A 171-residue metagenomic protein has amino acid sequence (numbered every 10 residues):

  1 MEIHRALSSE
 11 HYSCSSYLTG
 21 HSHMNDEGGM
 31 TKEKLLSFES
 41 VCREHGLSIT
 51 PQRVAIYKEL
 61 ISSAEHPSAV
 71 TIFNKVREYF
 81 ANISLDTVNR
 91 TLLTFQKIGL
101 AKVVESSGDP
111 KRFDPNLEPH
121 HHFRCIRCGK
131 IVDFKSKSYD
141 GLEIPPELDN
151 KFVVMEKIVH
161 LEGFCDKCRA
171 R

Functional and structural regions predicted by a protein language model:
K32-G46: Short, Lys/Arg-enriched N-terminal segment that forms or immediately precedes the first helix of a structured domain
V41, K58-S63, K75: Short amphipathic alpha-helical elements of helix-turn-helix/winged-helix folds
I49, S63-S68: Short capping segments at the starts of secondary-structure elements
V54-E59, T71: Pre-recognition alpha-helix immediately N-terminal to the DNA-recognition helix within helix-turn-helix or winged-helix
A69-F80: DNA-recognition alpha helix
V88-I98: Basic amphipathic alpha-helical segments that dock to polyanions
K97-R171: Non-DNA-binding regulatory cores of transcription-related proteins, predominantly C-terminal effector-binding
